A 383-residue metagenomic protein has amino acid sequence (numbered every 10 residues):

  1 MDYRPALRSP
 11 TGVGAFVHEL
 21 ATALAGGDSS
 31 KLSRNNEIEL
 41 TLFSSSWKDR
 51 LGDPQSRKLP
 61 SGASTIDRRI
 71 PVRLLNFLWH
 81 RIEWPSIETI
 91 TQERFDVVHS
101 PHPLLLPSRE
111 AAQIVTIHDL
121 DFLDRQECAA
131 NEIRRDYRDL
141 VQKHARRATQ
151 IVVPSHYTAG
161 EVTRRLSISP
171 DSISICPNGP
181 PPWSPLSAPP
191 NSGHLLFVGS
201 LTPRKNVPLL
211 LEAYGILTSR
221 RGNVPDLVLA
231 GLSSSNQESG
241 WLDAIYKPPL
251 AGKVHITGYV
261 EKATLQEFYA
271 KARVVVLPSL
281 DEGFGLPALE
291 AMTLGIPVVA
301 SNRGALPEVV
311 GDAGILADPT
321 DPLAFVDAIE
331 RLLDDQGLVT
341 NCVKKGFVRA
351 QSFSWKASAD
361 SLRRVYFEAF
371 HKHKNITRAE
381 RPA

Functional and structural regions predicted by a protein language model:
M1-A383: Carbohydrate transferase catalytic cores enriched for Leloir-type hexosyltransferases
